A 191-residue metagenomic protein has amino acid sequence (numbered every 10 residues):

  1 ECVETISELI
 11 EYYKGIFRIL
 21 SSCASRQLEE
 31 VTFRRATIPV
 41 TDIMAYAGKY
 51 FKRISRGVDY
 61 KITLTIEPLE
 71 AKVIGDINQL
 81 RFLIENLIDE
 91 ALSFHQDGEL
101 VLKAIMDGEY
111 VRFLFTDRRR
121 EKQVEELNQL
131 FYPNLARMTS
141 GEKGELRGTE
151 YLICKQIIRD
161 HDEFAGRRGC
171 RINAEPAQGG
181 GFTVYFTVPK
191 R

Functional and structural regions predicted by a protein language model:
T5-I16: Short alpha-helical segment of the dimerization/phosphotransfer core of two-component systems
L28-F33, K72-G75: Conserved micro-motifs of the catalytic ATP-binding
R34-A36, K61-A71: Conserved catalytic submotifs in the C-terminal HATPase_c
R34-K49: A conserved beta-strand-to-alpha-helix junction within the catalytic ATP-binding
E90-L92: Short helix-loop "hinge" at the ATP-lid/N-box region of the Bergerat-fold HATPase_c
E99-E109: Short beta-strand/loop element within the Bergerat-fold HATPase_c
K122-M138: Short conserved segment of the HATPase_c
I153-R168: Conserved glycine-/histidine-rich ATP-lid loop and adjacent helix of the Bergerat-fold HATPase_c
